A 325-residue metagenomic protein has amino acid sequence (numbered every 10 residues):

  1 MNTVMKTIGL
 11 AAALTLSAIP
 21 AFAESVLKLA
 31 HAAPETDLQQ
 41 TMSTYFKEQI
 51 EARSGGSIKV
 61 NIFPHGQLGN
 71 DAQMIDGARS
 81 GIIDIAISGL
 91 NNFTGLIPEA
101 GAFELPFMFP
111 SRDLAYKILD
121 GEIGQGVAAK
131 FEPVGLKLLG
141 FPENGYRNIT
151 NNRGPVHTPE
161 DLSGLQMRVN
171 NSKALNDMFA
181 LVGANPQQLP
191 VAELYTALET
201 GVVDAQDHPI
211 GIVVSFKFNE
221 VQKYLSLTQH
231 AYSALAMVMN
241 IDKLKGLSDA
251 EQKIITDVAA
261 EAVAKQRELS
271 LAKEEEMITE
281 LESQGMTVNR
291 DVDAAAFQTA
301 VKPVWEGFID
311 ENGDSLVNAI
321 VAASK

Functional and structural regions predicted by a protein language model:
M1-G9: Bacterial N-terminal signal peptides that target proteins for export
L10-A11, A21: Cleavable N-terminal signal peptides
S17-A23: Sec/Tat signal peptide C-region and signal peptidase I cleavage site
E24-L114, E122-Q125, A129-K325: N-terminal secretory/targeting leader peptides
